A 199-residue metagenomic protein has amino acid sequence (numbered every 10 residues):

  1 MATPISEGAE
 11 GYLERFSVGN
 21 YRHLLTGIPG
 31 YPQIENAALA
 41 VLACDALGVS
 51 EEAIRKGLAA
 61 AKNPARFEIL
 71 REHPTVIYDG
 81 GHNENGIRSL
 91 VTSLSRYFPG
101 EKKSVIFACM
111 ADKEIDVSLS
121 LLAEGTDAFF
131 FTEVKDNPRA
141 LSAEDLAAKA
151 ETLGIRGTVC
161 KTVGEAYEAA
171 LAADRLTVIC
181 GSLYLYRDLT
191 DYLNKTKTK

Functional and structural regions predicted by a protein language model:
M1-H23: Extended acidic/charged loop-beta regions that coordinate divalent cations and stabilize anionic phosphate/carboxylate
E10-R15, T75-V76, L119-L176: C-terminal helical cap/extension that packs against the catalytic core of soluble nucleotide-cofactor enzymes
N20-A128: Nucleotide phosphate-binding/pyrophosphate-handling subdomain across enzymes that bind or process nucleotide phosphates
L47, L94, A150, L193-K197: Active-site catalytic pocket residues across diverse enzymes, especially alpha/beta-hydrolases
I87-R88, I115-V117, A140-L141, D188-D191: Short glycine-/acidic-enriched loop or helix-start segments at secondary-structure transitions that form or flank
F107-A111, E133-V134, G181: Cofactor-binding loop segments of dinucleotide-utilizing enzymes, especially the Rossmann-like FAD- and NAD(P)+-binding
E144, T190-K199: ER/Golgi luminal nucleotide-sugar-dependent glycosyltransferases, focusing on the catalytic module
E165-N194: A glycine-rich beta-strand to alpha-helix segment that forms a phosphate/ribose-binding loop at ligand/cofactor sites
